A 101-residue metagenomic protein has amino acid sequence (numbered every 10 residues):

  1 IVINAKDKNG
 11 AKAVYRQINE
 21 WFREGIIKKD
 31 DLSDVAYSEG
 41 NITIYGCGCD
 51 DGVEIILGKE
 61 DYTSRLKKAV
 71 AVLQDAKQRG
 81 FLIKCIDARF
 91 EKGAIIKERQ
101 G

Functional and structural regions predicted by a protein language model:
I1-G101: Charged, solvent-exposed interaction patches on well-folded alpha/beta domains that mediate macromolecular contacts
